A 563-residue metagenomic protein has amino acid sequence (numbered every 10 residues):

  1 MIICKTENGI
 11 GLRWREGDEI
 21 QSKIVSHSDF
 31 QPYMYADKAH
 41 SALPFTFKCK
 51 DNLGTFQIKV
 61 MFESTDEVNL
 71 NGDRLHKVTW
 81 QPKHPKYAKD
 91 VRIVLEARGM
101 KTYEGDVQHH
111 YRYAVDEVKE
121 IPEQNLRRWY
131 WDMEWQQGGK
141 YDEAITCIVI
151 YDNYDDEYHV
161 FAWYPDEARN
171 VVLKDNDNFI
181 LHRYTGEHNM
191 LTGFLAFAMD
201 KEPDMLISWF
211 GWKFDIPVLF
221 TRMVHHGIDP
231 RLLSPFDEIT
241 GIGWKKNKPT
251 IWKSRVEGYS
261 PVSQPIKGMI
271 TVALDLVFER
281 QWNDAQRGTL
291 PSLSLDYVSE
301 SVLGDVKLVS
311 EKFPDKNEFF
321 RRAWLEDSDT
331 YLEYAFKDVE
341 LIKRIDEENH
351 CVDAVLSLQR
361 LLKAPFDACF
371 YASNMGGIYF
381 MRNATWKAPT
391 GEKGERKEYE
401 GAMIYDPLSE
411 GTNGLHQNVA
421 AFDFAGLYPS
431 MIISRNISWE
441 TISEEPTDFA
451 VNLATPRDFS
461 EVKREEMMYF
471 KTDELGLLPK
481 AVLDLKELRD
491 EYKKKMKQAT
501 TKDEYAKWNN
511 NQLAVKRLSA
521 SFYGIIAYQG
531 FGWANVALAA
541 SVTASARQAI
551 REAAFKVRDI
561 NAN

Functional and structural regions predicted by a protein language model:
M1-E202, K337, L341-R360, D367-I404 (+5 more regions): DnaQ-like (DEDDh/DEDDy) 3′-5′ exonuclease domain used for proofreading and 3′-end trimming on nucleic acids
D90, K101-Q108, F424-L427, I433 (+2 more regions): Conserved catalytic core of nucleic-acid polymerases
W131-W135, L274, F422-F424: Residues immediately flanking
K140-Y141, G211, I216-R222, M431-I433: A short acidic (Asp/Glu
Y158-V160, A168-L173, D177-L181, L206 (+2 more regions): Active-site-proximal helix-loop-helix substrate-binding element of RNase H-like nuclease domains
G186-A198, L295, S299-F313, N511-G524 (+1 more regions): Structured alpha-helical segments in the cores of large, soluble enzyme domains
F194-V218: Proline-aspartate-enriched helix->loop->beta-strand connector
K316-N436, E504-E552, K556: Common nucleic-acid-contacting/processivity interface regions adjacent to the catalytic cores of nucleic-acid enzymes
